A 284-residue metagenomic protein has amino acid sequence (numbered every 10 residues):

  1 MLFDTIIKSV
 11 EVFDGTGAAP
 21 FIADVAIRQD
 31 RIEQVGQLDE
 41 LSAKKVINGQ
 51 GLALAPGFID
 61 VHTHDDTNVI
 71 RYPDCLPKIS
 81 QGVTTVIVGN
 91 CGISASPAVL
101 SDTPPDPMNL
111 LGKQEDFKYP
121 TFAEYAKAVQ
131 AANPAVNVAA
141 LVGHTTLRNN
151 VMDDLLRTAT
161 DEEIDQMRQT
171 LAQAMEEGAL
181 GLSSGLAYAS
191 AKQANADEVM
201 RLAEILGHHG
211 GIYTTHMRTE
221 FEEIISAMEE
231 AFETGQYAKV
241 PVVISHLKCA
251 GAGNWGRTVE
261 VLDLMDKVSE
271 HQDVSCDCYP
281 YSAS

Functional and structural regions predicted by a protein language model:
M1-T5, S9-G57: Histidine-rich, glycine-flanked metal-binding segment
V10, D30, G51, H62 (+5 more regions): Divalent metal-coordination and catalytic microenvironments
F13, G89, G185: Conserved residues at the C-terminal ends of beta-strands
A53-P77: Di-metal (Zn2+ and/or Mg2+/Mn2+) metal-binding site signature of metallo-dependent hydrolases with the MBL/beta-CASP
I59-H62, I87-N90, I212-M217, S245: Active-site neighborhood of phospho(di)ester-bond hydrolases with catalytic His/Asp-centered motifs
H64-T67, C91-S94, T219-F221, K248-A250: Acidic, glycine-rich active-site loops and adjacent beta-strand->loop/helix elements that engage anionic groups
R71-L180, Q272: Divalent-metal coordination cores built from histidine and acidic residues
E124, T158-S184, S190-S284: Histidine/acidic residue-rich metal-binding segments in metalloenzymes
